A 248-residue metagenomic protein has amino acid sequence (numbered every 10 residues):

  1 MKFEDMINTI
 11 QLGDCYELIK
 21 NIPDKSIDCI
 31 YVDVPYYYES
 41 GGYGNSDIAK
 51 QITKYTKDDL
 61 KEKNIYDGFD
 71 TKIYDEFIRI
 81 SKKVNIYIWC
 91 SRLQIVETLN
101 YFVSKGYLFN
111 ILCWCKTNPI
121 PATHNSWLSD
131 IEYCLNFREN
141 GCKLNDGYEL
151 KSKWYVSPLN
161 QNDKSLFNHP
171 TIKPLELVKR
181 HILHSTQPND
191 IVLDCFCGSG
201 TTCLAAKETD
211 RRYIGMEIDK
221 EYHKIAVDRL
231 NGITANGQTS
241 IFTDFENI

Functional and structural regions predicted by a protein language model:
M1-M216, E221-H223: Core catalytic lobe of class I
L93, N231-I248: Class I S-adenosyl-L-methionine-dependent methyltransferase module
A226: Conserved SAM-binding loop
